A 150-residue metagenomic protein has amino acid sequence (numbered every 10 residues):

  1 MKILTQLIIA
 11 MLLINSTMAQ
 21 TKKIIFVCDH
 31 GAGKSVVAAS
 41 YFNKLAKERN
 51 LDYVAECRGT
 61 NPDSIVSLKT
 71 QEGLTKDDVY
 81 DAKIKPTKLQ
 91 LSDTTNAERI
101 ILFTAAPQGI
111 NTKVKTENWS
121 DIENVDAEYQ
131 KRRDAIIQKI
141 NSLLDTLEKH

Functional and structural regions predicted by a protein language model:
M1-A10: Sec-dependent signal peptide recognition, specifically the positively charged N-region followed immediately by
A10-M18: Hydrophobic h-region of N-terminal signal peptides that target proteins for export in Gram-negative bacteria
L13, R49, Y80, I110-T112: Short, structurally constrained coil/turn elements that cap an alpha-helix or connect an alpha-helix to the following
A19-Q90: Conserved active-site segments centered on acidic
E56, E98-I101, K115-E117: Hydrophobic/aromatic beta-strand patches that form the interior of the parallel beta-sheet core in alpha/beta enzyme
T94-T95: A short, aliphatic-rich alpha-helical micro-motif
I101-Q108: Short, polar loop motifs at secondary-structure junctions
Q108-H150: Phosphate-binding/catalytic loops
